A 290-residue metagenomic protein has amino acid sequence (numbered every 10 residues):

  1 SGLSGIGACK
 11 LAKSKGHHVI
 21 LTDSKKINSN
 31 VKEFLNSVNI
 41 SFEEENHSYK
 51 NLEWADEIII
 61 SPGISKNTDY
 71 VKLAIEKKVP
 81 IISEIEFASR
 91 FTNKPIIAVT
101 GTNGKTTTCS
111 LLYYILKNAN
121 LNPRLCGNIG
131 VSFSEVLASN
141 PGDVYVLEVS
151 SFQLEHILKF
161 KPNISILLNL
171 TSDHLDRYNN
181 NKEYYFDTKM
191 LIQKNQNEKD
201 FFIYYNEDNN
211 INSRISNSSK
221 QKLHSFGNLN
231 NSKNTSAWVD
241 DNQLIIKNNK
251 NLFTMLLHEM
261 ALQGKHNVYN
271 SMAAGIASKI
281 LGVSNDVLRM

Functional and structural regions predicted by a protein language model:
S1, N179-F186, K220-M290: Adenine nucleotide phosphate-binding catalytic loops in nucleotide-utilizing enzymes
S1-S83, F87, Q263, V283-D286: N-terminal leader/targeting and accessory segments in enzymes
G5, N28, K105, S132 (+1 more regions): Flexible, glycine-rich phosphate/dinucleotide-binding loops and adjacent beta-alpha linkers at cofactor/substrate
G5, T92, N267: Short, conserved glycine- and acidic-residue-centered signature motifs in active-site or ligand-binding loops
L11-S14, Y49-E53, P62-K222, W238 (+1 more regions): Phosphate-binding loop of NTP-binding sites
K26, N30, S83, N197 (+2 more regions): Short, solvent-exposed coil/turn linker segments
